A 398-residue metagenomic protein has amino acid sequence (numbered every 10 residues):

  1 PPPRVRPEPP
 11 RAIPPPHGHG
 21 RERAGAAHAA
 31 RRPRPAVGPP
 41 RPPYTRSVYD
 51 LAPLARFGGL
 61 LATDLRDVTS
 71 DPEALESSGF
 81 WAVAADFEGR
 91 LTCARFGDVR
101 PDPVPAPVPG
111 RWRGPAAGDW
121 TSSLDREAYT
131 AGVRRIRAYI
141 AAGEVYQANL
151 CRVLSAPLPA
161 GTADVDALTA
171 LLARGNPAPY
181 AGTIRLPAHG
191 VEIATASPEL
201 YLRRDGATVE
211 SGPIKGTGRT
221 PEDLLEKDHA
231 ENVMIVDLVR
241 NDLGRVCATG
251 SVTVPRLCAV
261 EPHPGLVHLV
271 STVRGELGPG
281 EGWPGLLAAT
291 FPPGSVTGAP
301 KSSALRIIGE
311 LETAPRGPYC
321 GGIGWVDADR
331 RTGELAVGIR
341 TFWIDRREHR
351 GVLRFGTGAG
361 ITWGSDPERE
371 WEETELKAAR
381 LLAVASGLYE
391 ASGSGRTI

Functional and structural regions predicted by a protein language model:
P1-P42: Compositionally biased, low-complexity flexible segments
R41-I398: Extended alpha-helical targeting/anchoring segments, especially N-terminal organellar/secretory targeting helices
